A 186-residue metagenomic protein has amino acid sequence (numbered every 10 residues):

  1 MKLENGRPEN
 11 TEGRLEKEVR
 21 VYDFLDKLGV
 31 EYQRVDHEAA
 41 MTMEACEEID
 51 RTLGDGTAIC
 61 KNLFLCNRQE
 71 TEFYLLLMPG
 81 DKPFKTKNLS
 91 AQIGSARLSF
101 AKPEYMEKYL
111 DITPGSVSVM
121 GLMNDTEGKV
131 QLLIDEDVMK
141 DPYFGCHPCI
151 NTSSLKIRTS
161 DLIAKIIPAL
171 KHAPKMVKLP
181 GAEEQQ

Functional and structural regions predicted by a protein language model:
M1-Q186: Extended, low-hydrophobicity, polar/charged segments
